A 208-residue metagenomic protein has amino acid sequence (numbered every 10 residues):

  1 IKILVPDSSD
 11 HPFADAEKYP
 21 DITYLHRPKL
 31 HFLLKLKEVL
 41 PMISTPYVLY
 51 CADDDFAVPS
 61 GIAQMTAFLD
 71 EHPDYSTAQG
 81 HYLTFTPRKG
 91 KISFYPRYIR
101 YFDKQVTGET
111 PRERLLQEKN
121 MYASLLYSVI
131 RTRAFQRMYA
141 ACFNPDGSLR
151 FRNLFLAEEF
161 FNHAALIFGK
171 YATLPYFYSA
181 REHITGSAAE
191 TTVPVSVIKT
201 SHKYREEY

Functional and structural regions predicted by a protein language model:
I1-T200: Nucleotide-sugar donor-binding/catalytic module of glycosyltransferases that assemble extracellular/cell-envelope
T200-Y208: C-terminal, non-catalytic tails of nucleotide-sugar-dependent glycosyltransferases
